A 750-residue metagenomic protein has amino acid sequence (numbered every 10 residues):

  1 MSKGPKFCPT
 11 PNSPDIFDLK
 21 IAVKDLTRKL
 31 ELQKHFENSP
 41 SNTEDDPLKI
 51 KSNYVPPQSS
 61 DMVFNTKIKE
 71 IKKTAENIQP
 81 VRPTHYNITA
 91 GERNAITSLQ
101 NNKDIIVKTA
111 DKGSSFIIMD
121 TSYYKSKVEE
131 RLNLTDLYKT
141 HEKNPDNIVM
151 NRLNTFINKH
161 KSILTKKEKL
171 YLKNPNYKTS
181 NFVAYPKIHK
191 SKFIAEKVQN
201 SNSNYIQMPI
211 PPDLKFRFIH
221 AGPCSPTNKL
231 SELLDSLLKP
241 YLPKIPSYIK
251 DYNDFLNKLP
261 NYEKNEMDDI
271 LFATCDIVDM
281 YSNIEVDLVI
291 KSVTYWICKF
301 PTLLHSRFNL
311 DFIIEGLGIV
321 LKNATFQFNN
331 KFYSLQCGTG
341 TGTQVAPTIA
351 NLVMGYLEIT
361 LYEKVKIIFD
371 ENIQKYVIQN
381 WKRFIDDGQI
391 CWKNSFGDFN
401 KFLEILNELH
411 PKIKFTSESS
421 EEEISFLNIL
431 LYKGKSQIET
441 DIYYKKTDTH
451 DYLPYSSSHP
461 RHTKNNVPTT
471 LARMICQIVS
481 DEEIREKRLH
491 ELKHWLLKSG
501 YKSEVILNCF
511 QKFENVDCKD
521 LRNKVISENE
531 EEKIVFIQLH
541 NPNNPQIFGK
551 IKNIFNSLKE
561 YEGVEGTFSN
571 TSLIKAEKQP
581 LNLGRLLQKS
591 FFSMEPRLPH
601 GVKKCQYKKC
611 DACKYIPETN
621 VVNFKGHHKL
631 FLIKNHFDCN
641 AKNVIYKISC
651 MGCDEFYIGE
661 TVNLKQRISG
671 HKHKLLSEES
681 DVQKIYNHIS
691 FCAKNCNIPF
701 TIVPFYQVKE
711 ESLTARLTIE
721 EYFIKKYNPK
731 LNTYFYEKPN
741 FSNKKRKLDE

Functional and structural regions predicted by a protein language model:
M1-E750: Charged structural interfaces that engage phosphate-rich ligands and support phosphoryl-transfer chemistry
